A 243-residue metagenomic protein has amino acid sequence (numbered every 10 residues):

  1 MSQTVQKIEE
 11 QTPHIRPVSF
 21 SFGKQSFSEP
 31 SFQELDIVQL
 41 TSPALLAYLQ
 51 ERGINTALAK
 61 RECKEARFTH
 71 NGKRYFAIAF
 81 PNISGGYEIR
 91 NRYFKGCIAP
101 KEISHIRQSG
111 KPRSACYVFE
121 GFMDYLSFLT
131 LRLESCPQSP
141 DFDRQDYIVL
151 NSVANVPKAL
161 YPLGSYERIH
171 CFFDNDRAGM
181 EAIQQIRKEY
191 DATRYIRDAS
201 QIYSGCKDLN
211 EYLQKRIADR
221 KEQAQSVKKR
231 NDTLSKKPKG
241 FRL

Functional and structural regions predicted by a protein language model:
M1-A47: Non-catalytic accessory segments of DNA primases and related replication-initiation nucleases
M1-Q6, R61-R67, E211: Short, small/acidic-rich helices and loops at N termini and domain boundaries of DNA replication/processing enzymes
L46-L58: Serine endopeptidase catalytic core focused on the charge-relay Asp
A47, L126, K188: Surface-exposed charge patches
L49, E120, F128, C171 (+1 more regions): Terminal peptide-recognition signature
F68-P162: Phosphate-handling DNA/RNA-contact segment within nucleic-acid enzymes
R132-L243: TOPRIM fold recognition
